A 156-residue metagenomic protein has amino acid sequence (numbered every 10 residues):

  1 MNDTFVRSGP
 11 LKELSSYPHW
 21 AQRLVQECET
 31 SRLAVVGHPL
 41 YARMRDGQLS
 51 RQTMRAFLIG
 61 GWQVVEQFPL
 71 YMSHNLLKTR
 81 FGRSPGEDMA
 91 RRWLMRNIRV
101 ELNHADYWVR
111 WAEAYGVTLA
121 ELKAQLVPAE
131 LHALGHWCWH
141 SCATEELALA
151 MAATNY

Functional and structural regions predicted by a protein language model:
N2-F5, L11-Y41: Acidic, low-complexity proline/glycine-rich segments
W20-L24, C28-S31, L40, M72 (+3 more regions): Generic structural signal of hydrophobic/aromatic residues within well-ordered alpha-helices of folded domains
V25-V36, R45-G82, R99-V100, A148-Y156: Alpha-helical bundle segments that constitute or directly flank the non-heme di-iron/ferroxidase center
L40-R45, R80, W137-H140: A short small-residue
M89-Y156: Active-site-proximal alpha-helical scaffolds that flank and shape metal-associated catalytic sites
